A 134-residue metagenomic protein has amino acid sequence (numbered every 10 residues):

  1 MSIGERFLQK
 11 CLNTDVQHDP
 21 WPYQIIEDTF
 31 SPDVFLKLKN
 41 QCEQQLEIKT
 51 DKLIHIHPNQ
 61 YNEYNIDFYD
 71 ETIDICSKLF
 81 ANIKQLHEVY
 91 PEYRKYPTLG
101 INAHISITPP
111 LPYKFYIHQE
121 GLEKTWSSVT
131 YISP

Functional and structural regions predicted by a protein language model:
I3-R6, L12-V89: Non-heme Fe(II)/2-oxoglutarate
Y69, C76-L79, K84-P134: Catalytic core of non-heme Fe(II) oxygenases with the double-stranded beta-helix
